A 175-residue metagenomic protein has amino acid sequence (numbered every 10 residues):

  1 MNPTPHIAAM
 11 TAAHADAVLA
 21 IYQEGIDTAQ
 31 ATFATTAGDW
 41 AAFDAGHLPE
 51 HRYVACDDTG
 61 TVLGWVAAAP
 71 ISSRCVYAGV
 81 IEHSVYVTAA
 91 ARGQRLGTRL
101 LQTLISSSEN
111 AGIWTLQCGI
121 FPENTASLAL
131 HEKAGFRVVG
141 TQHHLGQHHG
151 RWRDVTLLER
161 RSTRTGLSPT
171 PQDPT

Functional and structural regions predicted by a protein language model:
T4-A20: A short beta-loop-alpha structural element at the N-terminal edge of CoA-dependent acyl/N-acetyltransferase catalytic
T32-A90, L101-Q102, S107, R161-T163: Acetyl-CoA-dependent GNAT
A67-P70, C75, G119-I120, E132 (+2 more regions): Conserved catalytic-core motifs of GNAT/GCN5-like acyltransferases
R92, C118-L128: Conserved beta-strand-loop-alpha-helix junction that forms the acyl-donor binding cleft
G93-S106, A129-K133: Conserved acetyl-CoA-binding loop-helix of GNAT-fold acetyltransferases
R95-G97, N124, G150: Conserved G/P- and acidic residue-centered "switch" motifs that form tight phosphate/ATP-binding loops in soluble
S108-I120: Conserved GNAT acetyl-CoA-binding A-motif
R164-T175: Acidic/histidine-enriched, glycine/proline-rich intrinsically disordered or flexible terminal extensions
